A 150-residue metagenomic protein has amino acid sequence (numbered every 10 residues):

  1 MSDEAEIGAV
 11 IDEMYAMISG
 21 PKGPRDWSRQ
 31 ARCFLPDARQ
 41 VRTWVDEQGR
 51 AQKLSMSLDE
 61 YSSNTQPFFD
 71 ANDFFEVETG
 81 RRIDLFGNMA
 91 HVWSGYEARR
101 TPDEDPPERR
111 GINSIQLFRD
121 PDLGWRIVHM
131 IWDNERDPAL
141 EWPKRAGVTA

Functional and structural regions predicted by a protein language model:
M1-P36, R145-A150: Short, low-complexity N-terminal intrinsically disordered segments enriched in polar/charged residues
I18, F34, Y96-A98, I131-W132: Short beta-strand segments enriched in hydrophobic/aromatic residues within well-folded beta-rich domains
F34-G49: Early exported N-terminus immediately downstream of N-terminal targeting peptides
R39-Q40, Q52-D103: Surface-exposed, charged secondary-structure patches
G49-R50, R100-P102, N134-A139: A short local loop/turn or secondary-structure capping micro-motif enriched for an aromatic residue
Y61-S63, R109, L140, R145-A150: Non-catalytic cap/lid and distal C-terminal segments of serine-dependent acyl enzymes
D105-P107: Short consensus segments that form the blades of beta-propeller domains, in both extracellular/periplasmic
R110-W142: Short beta-strand edge/turn micro-motifs at domain boundaries
